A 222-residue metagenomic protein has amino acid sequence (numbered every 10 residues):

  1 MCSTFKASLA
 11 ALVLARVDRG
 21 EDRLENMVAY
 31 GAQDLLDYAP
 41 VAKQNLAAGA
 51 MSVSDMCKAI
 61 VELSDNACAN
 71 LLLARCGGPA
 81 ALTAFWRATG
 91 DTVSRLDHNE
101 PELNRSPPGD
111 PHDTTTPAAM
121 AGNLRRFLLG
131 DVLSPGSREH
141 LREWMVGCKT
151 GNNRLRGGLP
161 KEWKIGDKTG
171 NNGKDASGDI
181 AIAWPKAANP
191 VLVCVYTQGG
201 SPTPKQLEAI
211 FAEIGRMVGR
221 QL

Functional and structural regions predicted by a protein language model:
M1-V28, I60, V193: Active-site SXXK
C2-T4, R23-E25, W86-D91, D110 (+5 more regions): Extracytoplasmic
A7-L12, A119-G122, E213: Short amphipathic alpha-helical face segments that pack within enzyme cores and frequently flank/anchor catalytic
A15-D34, P79, T83, S134-S137: Short, well-structured active-site flanking segments
A15-R16, Q33-L35, G77-G78, N99-P101 (+2 more regions): Solvent-exposed coil/turn segments that connect beta secondary-structure elements in extracytoplasmic/periplasmic
L35-L71, P79: Conserved catalytic neighborhood of penicillin-recognizing serine enzymes
G49, C57, N70-V132: Mid-domain, small-residue-enriched loop/turn segments at the edges of structured enzyme/sensor domains
R75, P79, G122-N153, K161-K164 (+1 more regions): Structured C-terminal helix/loop/strand segments within mature extracytoplasmic catalytic/sensor domains
